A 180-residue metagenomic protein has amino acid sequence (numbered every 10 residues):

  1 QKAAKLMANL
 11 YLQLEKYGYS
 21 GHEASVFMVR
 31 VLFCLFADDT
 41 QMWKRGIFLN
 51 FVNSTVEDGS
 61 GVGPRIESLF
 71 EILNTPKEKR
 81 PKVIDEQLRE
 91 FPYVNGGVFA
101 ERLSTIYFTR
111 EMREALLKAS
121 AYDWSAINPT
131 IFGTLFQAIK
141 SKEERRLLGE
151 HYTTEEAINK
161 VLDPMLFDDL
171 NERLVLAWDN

Functional and structural regions predicted by a protein language model:
Q1-N180: Preference for the N-terminal adenyl/adenosyl cofactor-binding alpha/beta module
